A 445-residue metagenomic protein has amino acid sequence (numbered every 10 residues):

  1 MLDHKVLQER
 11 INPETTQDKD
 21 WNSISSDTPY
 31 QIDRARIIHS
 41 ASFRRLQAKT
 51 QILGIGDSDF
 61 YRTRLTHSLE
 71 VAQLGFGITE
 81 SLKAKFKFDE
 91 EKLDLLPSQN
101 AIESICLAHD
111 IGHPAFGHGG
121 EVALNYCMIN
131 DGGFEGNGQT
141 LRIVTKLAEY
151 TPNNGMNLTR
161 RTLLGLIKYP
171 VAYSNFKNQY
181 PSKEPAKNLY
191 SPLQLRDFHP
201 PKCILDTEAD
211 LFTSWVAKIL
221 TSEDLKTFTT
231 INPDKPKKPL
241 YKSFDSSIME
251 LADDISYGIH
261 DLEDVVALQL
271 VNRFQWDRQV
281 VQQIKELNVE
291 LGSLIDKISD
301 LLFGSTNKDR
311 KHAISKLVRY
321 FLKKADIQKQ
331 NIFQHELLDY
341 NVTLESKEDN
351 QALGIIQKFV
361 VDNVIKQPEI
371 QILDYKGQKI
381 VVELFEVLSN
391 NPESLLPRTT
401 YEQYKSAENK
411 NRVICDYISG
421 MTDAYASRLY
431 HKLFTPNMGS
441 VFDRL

Functional and structural regions predicted by a protein language model:
M1-S23, Q378, V382-N391, Q403-L445: Acidic, carboxylate-rich catalytic segments that either coordinate divalent cations
M1-S26, I38-K49, L69, Q73-S104 (+2 more regions): Sequence-structural signature of the catalytic-core scaffold of metal-dependent phosphohydrolases that act on
I32-F43, E345-D349: Acidic, low-complexity proline/glycine-rich segments
F43-Q47, E149, N153, A172-Q179 (+9 more regions): Intrinsically disordered or highly flexible coil/loop and linker segments, enriched in small and charged/polar residues
K49-D59, P233, F359-V364: A short small-residue
R62-L65: Low-complexity, highly charged intrinsically disordered N-terminal segments that act as targeting/localization
I284-N409, M421, L433: C-terminal subdomains that position terminal phosphate/3'-OH groups for nucleotidyl transfer/ligation, primarily on
